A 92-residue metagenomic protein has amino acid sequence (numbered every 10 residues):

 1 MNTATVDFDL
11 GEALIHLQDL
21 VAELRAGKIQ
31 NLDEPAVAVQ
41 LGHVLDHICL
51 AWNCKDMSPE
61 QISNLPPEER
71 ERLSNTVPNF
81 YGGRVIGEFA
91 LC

Functional and structural regions predicted by a protein language model:
M1-C92: Eukaryotic N-proximal low-complexity acidic segments or loops
